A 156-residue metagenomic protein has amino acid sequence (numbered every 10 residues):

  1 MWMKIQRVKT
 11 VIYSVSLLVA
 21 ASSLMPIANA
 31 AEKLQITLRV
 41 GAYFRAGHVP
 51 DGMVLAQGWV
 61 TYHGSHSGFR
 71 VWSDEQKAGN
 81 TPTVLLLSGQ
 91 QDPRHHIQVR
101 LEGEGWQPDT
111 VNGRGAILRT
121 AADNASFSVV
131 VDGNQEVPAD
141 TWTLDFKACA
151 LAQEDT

Functional and structural regions predicted by a protein language model:
W2-V15: Bacterial N-terminal signal peptides that target proteins for export
S14, A116-L118, S128-V129: Generic hydrophobic alpha-helical membrane-segment signal
S16, A20, K147: A conserved short alpha-helix in the GNAT/GCN5 acetyltransferase fold that borders and helps form the acetyl-CoA
V19-I27: C-terminal segment of classical bacterial N-terminal signal peptides
P26-N29, T37-G41, G68, H95-R100 (+1 more regions): A generic short-segment signal for beta-strand/edge and adjacent turn/coil regions
A28-Q91, N124-V137, T141-T143, K147-T156: N-terminal small/polar-rich segments of proteins
D74-T120: Mid-chain, structured segments of secreted extracytoplasmic proteins
